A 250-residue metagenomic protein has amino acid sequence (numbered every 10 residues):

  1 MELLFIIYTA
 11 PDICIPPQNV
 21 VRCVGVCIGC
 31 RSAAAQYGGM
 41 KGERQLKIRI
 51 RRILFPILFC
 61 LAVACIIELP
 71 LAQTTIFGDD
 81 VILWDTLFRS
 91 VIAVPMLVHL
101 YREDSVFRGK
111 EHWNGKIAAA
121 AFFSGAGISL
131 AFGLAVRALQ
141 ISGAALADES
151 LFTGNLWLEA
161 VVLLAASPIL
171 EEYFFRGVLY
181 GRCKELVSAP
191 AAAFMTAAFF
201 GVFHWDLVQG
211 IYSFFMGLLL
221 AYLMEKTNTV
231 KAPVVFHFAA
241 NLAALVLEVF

Functional and structural regions predicted by a protein language model:
C14, C23, C27-C30: Cysteine-centered motifs
P16-Q18: Compositionally biased, intrinsically disordered low-complexity segments enriched in Pro/Arg/Gln/His
I50, N114-G115, N155-W157, L186-F194 (+1 more regions): Membrane-helix interface segments
I50-Y101: Alpha-helical transmembrane segments in multi-pass membrane proteins
E68-L69, A197, V208-F250: Functionally important transmembrane alpha-helices
I76, I82, S105-S167, E185: Juxtamembrane helix-loop-helix connectors linking adjacent transmembrane helices in multi-pass membrane enzymes
V98-V106, L223-T227: Structural signal for the C-terminal ends of transmembrane alpha-helices and the immediately following loop
D148-W205: Function-critical hydrophobic alpha-helical transmembrane segments in multi-pass membrane proteins
